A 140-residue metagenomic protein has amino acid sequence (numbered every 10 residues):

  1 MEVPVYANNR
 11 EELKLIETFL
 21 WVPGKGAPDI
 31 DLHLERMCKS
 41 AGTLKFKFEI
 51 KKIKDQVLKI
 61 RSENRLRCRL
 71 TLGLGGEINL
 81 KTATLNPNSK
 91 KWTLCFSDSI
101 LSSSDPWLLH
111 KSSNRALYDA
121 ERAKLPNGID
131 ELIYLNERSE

Functional and structural regions predicted by a protein language model:
M1-R67, T71-E140: Helix-start/capping segments and mature chain N-termini
